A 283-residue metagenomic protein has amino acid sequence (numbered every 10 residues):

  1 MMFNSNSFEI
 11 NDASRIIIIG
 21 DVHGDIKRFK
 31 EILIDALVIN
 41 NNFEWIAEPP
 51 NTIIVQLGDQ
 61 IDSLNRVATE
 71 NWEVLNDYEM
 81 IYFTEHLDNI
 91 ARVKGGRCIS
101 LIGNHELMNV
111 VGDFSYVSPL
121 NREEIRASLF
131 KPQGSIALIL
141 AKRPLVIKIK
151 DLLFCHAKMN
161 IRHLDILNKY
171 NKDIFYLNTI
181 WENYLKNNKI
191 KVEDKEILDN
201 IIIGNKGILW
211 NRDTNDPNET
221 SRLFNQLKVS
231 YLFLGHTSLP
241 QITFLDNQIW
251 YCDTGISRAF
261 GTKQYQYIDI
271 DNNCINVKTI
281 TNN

Functional and structural regions predicted by a protein language model:
M1-N283: Feature recognizes metal-dependent phosphohydrolase scaffolds
